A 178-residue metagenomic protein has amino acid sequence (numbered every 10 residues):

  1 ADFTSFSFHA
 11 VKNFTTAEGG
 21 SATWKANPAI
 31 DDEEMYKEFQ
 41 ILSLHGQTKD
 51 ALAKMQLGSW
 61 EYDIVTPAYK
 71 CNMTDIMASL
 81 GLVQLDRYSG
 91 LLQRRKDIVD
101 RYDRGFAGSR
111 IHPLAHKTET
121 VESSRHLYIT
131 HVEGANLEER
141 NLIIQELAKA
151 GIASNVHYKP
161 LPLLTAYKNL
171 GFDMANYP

Functional and structural regions predicted by a protein language model:
A1, A22-W24, F172-M174: Short, hinge-like loop/turn segments at secondary-structure boundaries
A1-T15, W60-I64: Conserved active-site segment immediately N-terminal to the catalytic lysine that forms the internal aldimine
S5, S21, L127-I129: Short aromatic/hydrophobic contact patches that present stacked aromatics for nucleic-acid/ligand binding
F8, W24, V132: Glycine-rich, N-terminal phosphate-binding loop of Rossmann-like dinucleotide-binding domains
T16-A22: Glycine-rich phosphate-binding loop of ATP-grasp-fold ATP-dependent ligases
N27-P178: PLP-dependent aminotransferase class I/II
